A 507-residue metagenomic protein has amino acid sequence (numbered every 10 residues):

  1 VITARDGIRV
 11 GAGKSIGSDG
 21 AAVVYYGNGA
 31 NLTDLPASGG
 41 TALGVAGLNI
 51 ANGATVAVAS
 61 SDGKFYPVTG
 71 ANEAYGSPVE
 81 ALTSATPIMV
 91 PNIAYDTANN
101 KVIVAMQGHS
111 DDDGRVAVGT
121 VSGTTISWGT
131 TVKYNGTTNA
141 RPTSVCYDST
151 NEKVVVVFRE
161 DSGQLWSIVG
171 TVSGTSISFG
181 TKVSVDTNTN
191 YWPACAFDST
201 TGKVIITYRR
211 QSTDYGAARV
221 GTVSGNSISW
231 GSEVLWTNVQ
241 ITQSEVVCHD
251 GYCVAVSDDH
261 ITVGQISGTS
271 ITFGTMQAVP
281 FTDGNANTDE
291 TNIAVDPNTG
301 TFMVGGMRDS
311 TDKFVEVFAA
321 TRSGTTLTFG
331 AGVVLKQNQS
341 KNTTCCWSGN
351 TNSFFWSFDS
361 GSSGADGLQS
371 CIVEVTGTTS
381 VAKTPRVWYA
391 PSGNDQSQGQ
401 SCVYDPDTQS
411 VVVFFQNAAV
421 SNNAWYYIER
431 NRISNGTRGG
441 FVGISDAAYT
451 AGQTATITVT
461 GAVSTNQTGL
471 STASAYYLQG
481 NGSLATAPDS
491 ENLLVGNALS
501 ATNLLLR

Functional and structural regions predicted by a protein language model:
V1-N52, A59-N72, S434-G436, S483-G496: Intrinsic low-complexity, repeat-rich intrinsically disordered segments enriched in small/flexible residues
T3-A4, V10-A12, S18-A21, Y26-N28 (+13 more regions): Repetitive beta-strand solenoid architecture
D6, A12, D19, N28 (+5 more regions): Acidic/polar residues in short coil/turn loops that connect beta-strands within repeat-based beta-sheet scaffolds
G39-A46, V459-G469: Short alpha-helix capping/helix-loop boundary micro-motifs
A54-G70, N435-Q467: Membrane-interface helix/loop boundary segments of multi-pass membrane proteins
A57-V58, Y476-L478: Hydrophobic beta-strand signal
A71-N435: Extracellular, repeat-based ectodomains that mediate carbohydrate processing or recognition
E491-R507: Short peripheral tails and domain-boundary helices/loops at the edges of structured domains
